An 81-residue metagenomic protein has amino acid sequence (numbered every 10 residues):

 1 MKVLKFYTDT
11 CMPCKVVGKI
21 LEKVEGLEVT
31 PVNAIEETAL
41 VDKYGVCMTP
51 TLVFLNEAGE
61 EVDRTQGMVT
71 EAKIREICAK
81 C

Functional and structural regions predicted by a protein language model:
M1-E25: Local sequence-structure signature of Cys/Sec-based thiol-disulfide redox active-site neighborhoods
V3, T30, D63: Generic anion/oxyanion-binding catalytic loop in active/binding sites
F6, G26-A39: Thiol-based oxidoreductase modules, predominantly thioredoxin-like and allied folds used for disulfide exchange
T10, E36-T38, V69: Residue-level detector of flexible, active-site-proximal loop/helix-junction positions within diverse enzyme catalytic
M12-K15, K19, D42, D63 (+1 more regions): Alpha-helical elements of the RecA-like P-loop NTPase motor core of helicases
V16-L21, E25, V32, K43-Y44 (+1 more regions): Chalcogenol-based redox active-site neighborhoods
Y44-V53: Structural micro-motif
F54-C81: Non-catalytic, surface beta->alpha helical segment in thiol-disulfide oxidoreductase systems
